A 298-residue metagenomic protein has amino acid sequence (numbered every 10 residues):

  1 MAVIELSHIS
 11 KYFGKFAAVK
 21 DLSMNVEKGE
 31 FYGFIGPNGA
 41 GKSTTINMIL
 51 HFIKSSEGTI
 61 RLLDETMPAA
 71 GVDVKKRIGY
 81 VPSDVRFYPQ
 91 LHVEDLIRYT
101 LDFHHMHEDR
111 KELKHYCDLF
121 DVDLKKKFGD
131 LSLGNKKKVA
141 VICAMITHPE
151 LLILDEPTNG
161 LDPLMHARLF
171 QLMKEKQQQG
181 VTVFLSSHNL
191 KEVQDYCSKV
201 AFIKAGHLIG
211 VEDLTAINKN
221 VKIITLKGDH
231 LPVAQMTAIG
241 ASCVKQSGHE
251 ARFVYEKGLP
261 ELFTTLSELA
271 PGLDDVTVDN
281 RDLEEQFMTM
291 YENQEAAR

Functional and structural regions predicted by a protein language model:
M1-S10, N293-R298: ABC-family P-loop ATPase nucleotide-binding domain
I4, K11-L185, L190-K204, G210: ABC transporter nucleotide-binding domains
K28, V93, L214, N280-L283: Structural motif detector for alpha-helix initiation sites
A70, I217, Q286, M290: Residues that scaffold the ATP/ADP-binding catalytic core of kinase and kinase-like folds
F170-V254: ABC transporter nucleotide-binding domain
I223-R298: Short, charged/small-residue-rich alpha-helical element at the C-terminal edge of ABC transporter nucleotide-binding
